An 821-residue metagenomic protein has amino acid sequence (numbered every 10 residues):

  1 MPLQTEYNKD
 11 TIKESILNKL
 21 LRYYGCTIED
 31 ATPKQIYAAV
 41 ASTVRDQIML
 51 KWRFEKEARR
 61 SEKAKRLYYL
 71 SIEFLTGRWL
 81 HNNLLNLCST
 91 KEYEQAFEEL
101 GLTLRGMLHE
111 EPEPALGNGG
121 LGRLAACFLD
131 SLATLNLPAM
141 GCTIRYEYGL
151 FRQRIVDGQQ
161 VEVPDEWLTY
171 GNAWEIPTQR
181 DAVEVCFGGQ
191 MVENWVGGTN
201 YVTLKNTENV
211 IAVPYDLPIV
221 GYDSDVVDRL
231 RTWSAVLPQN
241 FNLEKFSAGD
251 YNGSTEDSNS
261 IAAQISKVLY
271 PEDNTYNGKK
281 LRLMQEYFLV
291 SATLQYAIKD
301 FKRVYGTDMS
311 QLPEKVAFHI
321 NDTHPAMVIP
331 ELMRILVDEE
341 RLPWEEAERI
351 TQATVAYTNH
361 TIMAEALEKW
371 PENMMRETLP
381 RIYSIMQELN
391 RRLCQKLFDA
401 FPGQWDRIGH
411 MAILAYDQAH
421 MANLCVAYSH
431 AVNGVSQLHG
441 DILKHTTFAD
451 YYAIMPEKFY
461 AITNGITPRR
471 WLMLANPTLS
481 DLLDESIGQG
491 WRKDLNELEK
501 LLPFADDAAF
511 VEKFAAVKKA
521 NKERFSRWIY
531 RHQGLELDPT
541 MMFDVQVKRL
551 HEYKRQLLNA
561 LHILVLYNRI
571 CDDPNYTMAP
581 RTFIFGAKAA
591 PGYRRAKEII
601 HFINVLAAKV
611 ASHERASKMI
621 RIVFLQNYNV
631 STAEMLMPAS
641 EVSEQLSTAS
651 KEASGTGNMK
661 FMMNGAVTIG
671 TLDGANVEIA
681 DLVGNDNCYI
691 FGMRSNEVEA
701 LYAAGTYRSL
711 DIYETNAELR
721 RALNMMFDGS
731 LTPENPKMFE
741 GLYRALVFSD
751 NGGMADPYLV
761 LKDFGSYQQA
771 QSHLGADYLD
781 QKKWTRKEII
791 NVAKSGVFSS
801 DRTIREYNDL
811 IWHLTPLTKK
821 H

Functional and structural regions predicted by a protein language model:
M1-H821: A conserved ligand/cofactor-binding region detector
